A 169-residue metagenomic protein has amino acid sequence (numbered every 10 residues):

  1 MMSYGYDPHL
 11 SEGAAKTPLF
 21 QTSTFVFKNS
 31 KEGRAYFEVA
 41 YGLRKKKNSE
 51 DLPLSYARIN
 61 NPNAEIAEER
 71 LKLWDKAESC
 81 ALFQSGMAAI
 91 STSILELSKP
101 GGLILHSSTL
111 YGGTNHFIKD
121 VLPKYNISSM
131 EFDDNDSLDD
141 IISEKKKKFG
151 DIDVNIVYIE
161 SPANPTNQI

Functional and structural regions predicted by a protein language model:
M1-F20: Short conserved active-site loop signatures built around small residues
H9-A14, K72-W74, E96-L97, F149-D151: Solvent-exposed alpha-helices and their adjacent loops that cap or buttress functional pockets in soluble metabolic
G13, L71, A89, I104 (+1 more regions): Buried hydrophobic positions in well-ordered alpha/beta secondary-structure cores of metabolic enzymes
P18-L19, T24, N29-A88, G113-D120: Conserved N-terminal alpha-helix of the aminotransferase class I/II PLP-enzyme fold
E78, G102, D153-N155: Conserved acidic residues
E96-G113, D133: Conserved PLP-anchoring active-site segment centered on the Schiff-base-forming lysine
H116-I169: PLP-dependent aminotransferase-class I/II
